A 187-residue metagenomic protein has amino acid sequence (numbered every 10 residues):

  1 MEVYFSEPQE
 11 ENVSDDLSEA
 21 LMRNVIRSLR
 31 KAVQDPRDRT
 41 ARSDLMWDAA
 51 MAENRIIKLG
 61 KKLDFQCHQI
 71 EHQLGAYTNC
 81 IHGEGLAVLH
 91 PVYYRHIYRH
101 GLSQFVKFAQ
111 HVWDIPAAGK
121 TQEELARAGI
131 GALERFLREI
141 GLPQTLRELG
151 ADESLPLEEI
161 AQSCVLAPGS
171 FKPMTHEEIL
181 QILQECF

Functional and structural regions predicted by a protein language model:
M1-K62, F171, E177: Carboxylate- and glycine-rich phosphate/diphosphate-binding segment that chelates Mg2+/Mn2+
V3, A20-K31, D44-W47, M51 (+8 more regions): Alpha-helical scaffold segments in soluble metabolic enzymes
V3-P8, A32, A52-I56, Y77 (+6 more regions): Alpha-helix C-capping/helix-to-loop hinge sites
N12-R23, S43, E84, R99 (+3 more regions): Alpha-helix N-cap/helix-start motif at coil-to-helix transitions, marked by capping-box chemistry
D35, R39, Y77-C80, F136 (+1 more regions): Residues at alpha-helix boundaries and the short loops/turns that link adjacent helices
K58-L59, H72, V165-L166: Short hydrophobic "helix-edge" motifs at membrane interfaces and signal-peptide entry regions
K62-A128, E134: C-terminal catalytic subdomain
V112, P116-F187: C-terminal charged capping/lid subdomain of soluble metabolic enzymes
